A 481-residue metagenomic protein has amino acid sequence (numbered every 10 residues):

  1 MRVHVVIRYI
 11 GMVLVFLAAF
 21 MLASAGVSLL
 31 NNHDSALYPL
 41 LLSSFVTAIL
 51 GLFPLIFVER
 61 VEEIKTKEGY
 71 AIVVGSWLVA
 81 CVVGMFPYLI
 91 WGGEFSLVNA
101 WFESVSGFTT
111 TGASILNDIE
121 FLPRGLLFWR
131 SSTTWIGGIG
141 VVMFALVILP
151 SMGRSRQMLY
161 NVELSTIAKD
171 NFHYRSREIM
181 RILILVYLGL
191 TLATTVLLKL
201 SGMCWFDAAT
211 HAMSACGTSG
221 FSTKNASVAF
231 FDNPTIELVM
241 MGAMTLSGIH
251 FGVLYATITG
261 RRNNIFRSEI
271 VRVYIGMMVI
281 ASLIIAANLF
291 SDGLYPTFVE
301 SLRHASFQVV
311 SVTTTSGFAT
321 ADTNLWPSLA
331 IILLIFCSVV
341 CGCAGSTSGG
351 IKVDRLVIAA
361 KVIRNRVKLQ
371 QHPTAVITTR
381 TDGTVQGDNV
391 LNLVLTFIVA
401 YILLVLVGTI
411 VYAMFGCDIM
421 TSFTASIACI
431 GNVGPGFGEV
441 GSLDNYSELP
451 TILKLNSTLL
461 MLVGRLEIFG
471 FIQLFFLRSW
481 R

Functional and structural regions predicted by a protein language model:
M1-R481: Membrane-proximal intracellular helices of multi-pass ion channels
